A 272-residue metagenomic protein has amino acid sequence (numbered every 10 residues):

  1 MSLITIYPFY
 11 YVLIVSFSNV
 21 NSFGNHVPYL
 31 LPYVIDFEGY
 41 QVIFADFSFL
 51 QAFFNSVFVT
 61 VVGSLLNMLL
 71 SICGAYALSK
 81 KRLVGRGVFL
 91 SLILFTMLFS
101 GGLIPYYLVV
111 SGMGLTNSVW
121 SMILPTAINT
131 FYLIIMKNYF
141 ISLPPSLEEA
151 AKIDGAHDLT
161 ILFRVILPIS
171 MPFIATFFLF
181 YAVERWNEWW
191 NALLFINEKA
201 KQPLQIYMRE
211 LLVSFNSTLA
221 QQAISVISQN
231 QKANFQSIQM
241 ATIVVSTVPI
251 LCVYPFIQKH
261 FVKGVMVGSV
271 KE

Functional and structural regions predicted by a protein language model:
M1-E272: A hydrophobic, multi-pass inner-membrane permease signature
